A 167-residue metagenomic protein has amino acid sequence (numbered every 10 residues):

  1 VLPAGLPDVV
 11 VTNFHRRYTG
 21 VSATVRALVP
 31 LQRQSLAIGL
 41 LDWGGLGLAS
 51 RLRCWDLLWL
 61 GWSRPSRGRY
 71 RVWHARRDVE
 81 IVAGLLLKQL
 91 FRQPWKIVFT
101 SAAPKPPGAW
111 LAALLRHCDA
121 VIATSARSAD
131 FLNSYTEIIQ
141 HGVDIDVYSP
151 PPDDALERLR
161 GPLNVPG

Functional and structural regions predicted by a protein language model:
V1-L46, G68: N-terminal subdomain of nucleotide-sugar transferases
P7-V9, N164-G167: Charged active-site motifs of nucleotide-sugar-dependent glycosyltransferases
W43-V72, Q89: Active-site donor-binding segments of glycosyltransferases and PAPS-dependent sulfotransferases
A75-E80: Short His-centered aromatic/hydrophobic patch
P94-S101, K105-D119: A conserved, positively charged/aromatic
R127, G142: Carbohydrate-associated surface elements
I139: Hydrophobic residues at beta-strand termini and immediately following loops that shape nucleotide-binding pockets
P150-V165: A short helix/loop element that forms part of the nucleotide-sugar donor recognition site in Leloir-type
